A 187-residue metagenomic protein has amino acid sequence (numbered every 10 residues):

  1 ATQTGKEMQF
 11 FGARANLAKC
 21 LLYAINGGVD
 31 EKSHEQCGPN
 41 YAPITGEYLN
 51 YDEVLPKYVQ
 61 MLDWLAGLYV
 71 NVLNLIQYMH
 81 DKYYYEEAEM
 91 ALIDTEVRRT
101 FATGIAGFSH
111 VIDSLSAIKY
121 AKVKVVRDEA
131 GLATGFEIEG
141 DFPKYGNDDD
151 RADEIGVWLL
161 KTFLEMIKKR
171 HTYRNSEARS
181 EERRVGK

Functional and structural regions predicted by a protein language model:
A1-P143: Structured mid-domain segments that build the active-site/substrate or prosthetic-cofactor binding neighborhood
L132-K161: A structural-propensity feature for long, helix-poor, extended segments
R174-E181: Conserved P-loop NTPase motor cores
R183-G186: Conserved small/polar residues in nucleotide/adenosyl-binding loops
